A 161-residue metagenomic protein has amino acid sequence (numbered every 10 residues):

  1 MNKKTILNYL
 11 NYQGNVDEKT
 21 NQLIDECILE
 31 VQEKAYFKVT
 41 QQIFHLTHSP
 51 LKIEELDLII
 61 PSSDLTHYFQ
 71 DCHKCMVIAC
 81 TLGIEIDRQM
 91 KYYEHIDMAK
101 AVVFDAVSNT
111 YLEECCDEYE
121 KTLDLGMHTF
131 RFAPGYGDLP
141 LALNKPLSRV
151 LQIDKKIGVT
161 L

Functional and structural regions predicted by a protein language model:
M1-F104: Active-site helix-to-loop segments that bind/position phosphate- or nucleotide-bearing substrates and donors across
V31-K38, Q42, T110, E114 (+3 more regions): Short secondary-structure junctions and interdomain/linker hinges
L82, G126-L161: Short terminal or interdomain "cap/linker" segment that borders an active site or interface and mediates
R88-E94, D117-L123, K155-L161: Generic hydrophobic segment detector
E94-L141: Long, amphipathic alpha-helical coupling/dimerization segments that relay conformational signals between
